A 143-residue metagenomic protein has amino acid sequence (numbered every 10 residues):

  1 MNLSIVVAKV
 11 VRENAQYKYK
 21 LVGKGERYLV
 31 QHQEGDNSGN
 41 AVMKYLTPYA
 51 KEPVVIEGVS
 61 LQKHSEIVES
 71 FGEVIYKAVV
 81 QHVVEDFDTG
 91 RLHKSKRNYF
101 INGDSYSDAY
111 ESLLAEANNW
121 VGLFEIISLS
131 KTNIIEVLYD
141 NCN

Functional and structural regions predicted by a protein language model:
M1-Y28, E69-S95: Short aromatic-glycine-(Arg/Gly/Cys) micro-motifs in beta-strand/loop hairpins
V6-A8, V30, A78, I101 (+2 more regions): Hydrophobic beta-strand residues in large extracellular and virion-surface proteins
V11-E13, S38, V83-E85, D104-Y106 (+1 more regions): Generic structural motif
R12, M43-H82, A117-N143: Short, mixed-charge low-complexity intrinsically disordered segments
V22-V30, N40-T47: Short N-terminal helix-initiation segments at or just after the protein's N-terminus
K24-D36, H93-D104: A short, exposed loop/beta-hairpin motif centered on an aromatic-Gly-Thr core
S38-K44, S107-E111: Short amphipathic alpha-helices within nucleic acid-binding modules
N98-S128: Mixed-charge, glycine-accented linear interaction segment located at domain edges/termini
